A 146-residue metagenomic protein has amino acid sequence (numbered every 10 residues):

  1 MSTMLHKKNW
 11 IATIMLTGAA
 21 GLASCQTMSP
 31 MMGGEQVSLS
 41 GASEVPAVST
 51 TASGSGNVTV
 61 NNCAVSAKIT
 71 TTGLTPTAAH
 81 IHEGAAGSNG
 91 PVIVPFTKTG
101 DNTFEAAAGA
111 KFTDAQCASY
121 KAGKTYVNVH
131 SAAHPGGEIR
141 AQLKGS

Functional and structural regions predicted by a protein language model:
S2-K8, G21-A79, E83-S146: Metal-centered catalytic cores of metalloenzymes
T13-G21: Bacterial N-terminal signal peptides
